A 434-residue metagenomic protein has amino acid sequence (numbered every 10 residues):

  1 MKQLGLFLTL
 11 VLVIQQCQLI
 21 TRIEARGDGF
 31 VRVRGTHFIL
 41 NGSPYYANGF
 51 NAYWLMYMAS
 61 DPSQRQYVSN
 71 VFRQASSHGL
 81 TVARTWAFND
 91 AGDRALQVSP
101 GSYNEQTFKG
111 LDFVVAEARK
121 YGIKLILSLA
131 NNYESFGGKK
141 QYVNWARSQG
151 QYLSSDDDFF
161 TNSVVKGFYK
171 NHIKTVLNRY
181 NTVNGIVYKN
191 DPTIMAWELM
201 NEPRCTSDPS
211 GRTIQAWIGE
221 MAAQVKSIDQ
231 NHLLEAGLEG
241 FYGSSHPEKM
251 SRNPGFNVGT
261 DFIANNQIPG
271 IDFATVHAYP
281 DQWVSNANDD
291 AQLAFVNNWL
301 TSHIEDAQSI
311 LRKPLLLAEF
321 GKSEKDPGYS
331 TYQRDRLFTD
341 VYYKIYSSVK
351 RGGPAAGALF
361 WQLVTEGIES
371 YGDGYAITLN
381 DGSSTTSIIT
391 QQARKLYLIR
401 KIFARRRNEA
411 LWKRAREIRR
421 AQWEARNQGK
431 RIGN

Functional and structural regions predicted by a protein language model:
M1-L10: Classical eukaryotic N-terminal signal peptides for Sec-dependent ER targeting/secretion, especially the positively
V11-G27: N-terminal signal peptide
V11-I14, L315, I418: A composition/secondary-structure signal for short, hydrophobic, low-basic-content segments with alpha-helix propensity
T21-E24, R407-A415: Low-complexity, Pro/Thr/Ser/Gly/Ala-rich linker/spacer regions in secreted, extracellular modular proteins
E24-P314, F320-I345, V349-L396, I402-F403: Active-site mouth of glycoside hydrolases
R416-W423: Polycationic, low-complexity disordered segments in secreted or periplasmic proteins
E424-N434: Long, low-complexity intrinsically disordered regions of secretory-pathway proteins
